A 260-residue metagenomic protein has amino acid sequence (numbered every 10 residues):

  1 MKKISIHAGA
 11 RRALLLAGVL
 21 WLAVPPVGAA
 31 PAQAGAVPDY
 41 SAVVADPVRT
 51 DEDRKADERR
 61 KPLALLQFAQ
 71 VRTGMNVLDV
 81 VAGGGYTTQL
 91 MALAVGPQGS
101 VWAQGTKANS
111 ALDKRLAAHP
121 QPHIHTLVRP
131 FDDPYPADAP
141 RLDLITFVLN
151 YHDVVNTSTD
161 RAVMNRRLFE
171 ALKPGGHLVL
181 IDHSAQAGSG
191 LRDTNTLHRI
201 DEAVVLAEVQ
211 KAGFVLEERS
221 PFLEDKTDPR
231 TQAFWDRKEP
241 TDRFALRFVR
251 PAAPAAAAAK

Functional and structural regions predicted by a protein language model:
Y40-Q67, R72: Class I SAM-dependent methyltransferase Rossmann-like catalytic core, especially the SAM/SAH-binding loop
G74-G83: Conserved class I S-adenosyl-L-methionine
A92, R161-P174: A short glycine-rich, Lys/Arg-flanked "PGG" loop and its adjoining helix->strand segment in the class I
L112-P136: S-adenosyl-L-methionine
Y135-I145: A short acidic, Gly/Pro-enriched loop at the edge of an enzyme's catalytic core that lines a small-molecule cofactor
D143-A162: A short SAM/SAH-binding and catalytic strip from SAM-dependent methyltransferases
G175-H183: Conserved beta-strand signature within the Rossmann-like core of class I S-adenosyl-L-methionine
D228-K260: Core SAM-dependent methyltransferase catalytic element
